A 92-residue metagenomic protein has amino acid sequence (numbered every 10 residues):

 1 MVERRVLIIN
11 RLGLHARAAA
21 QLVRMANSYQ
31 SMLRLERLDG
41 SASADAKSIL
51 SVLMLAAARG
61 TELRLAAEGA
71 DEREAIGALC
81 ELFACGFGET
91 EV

Functional and structural regions predicted by a protein language model:
M1-R5, E62: Intrinsic-disorder/low-complexity, polar/charged segments enriched in Ser/Thr/Lys/Arg/Asp/Glu/Gln
L7-R59: Compact, glycine-rich, soluble single-domain proteins
M54, A58-V92: C-terminal structural segments of small proteins and small subunits
